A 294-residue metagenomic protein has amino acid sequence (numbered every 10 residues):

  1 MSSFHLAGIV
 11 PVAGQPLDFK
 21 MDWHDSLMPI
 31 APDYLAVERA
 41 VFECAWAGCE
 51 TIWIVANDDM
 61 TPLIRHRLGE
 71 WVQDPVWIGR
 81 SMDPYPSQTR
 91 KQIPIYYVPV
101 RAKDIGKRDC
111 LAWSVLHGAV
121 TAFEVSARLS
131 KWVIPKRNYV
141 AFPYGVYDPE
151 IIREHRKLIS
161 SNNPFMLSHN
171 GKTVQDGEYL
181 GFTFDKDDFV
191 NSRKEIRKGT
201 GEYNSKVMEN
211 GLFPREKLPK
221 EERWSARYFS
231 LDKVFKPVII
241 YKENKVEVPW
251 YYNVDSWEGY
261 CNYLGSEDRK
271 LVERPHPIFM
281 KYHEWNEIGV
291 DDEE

Functional and structural regions predicted by a protein language model:
M1-M28, Y34, R39, A45-T51 (+1 more regions): N-terminal nucleotide-binding beta1-loop-alpha1 segment
S2-G8, M21, M28-Y34, T61-Y97: Short acidic, glycine/proline-enriched helix-loop-strand junctions
G8-V10, W53-I54, N138-A141, G145: Structural beta-sheet core signal
L27, I95-P99, P164-M166, I239-K245 (+1 more regions): Conserved beta-strand scaffold positions in the cores of enzyme catalytic domains, especially in NTP/NDP-utilizing
F42, T51-I54, S130-K131: Polyanion-binding and phosphate-handling cores
T51-N57, S168-H169: Short internal beta-strands
D74, G79-G199: Conserved beta-loop-beta/alpha segment of the NTase-like Rossmann-fold superfamily that binds/positions NTPs
S130-I134, Y147-S160, G171-E294: Catalytic-core segments of class I nucleotidyltransferases/pyrophosphorylases that form NMP-activated intermediates
